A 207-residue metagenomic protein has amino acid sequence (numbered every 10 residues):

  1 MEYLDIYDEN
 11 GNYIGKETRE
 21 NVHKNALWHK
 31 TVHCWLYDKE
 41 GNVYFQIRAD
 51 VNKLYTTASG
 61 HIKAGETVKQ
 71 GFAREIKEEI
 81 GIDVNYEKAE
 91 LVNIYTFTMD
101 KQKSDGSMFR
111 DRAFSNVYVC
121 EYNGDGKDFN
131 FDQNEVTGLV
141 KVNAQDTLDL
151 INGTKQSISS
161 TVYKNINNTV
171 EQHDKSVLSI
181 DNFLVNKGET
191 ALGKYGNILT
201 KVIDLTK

Functional and structural regions predicted by a protein language model:
M1-H33, Y37-K39: Acidic, metal-coordinating catalytic segment for phosphate/diphosphate chemistry, firing primarily on the Nudix
N21, V51-N52, Q156-S157: Short, surface-exposed beta-strand-loop junctions and turns on beta-sheet-rich folds
H33-I62: A glycine-rich, hydrophobic loop/mini-helix early in the fold
W35-L36, D83-Y86, S107-R110: Short, conserved, surface-exposed binding loops centered on an aromatic residue
F45, T57-I94: The catalytic Nudix box helix
A58, N93-K101, F109-K207: Nudix hydrolase/Nudix homology domain
